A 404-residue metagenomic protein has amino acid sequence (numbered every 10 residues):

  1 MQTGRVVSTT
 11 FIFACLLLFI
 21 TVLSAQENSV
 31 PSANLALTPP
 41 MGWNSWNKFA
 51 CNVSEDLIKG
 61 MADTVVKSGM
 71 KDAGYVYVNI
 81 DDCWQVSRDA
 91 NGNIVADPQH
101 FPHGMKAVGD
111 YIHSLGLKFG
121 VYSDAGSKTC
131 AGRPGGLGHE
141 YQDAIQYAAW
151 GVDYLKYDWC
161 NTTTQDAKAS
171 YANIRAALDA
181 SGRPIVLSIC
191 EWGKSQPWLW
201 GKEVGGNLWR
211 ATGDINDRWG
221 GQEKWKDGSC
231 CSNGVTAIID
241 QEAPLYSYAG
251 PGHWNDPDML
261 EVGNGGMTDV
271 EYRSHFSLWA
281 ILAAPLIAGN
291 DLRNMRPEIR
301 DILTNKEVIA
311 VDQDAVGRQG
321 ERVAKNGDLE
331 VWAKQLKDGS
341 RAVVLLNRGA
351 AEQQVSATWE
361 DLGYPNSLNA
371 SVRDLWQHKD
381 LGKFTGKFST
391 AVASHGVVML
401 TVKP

Functional and structural regions predicted by a protein language model:
T10-T21: Bacterial N-terminal signal peptides
Q26-E55, K59, T64: N-terminal module-boundary/linker segments of secreted carbohydrate-active enzymes
P39-S45, G74-I80, K118-S123, D153-D158 (+7 more regions): Structural recognition of the beta-strand scaffold that forms the well-ordered cores of secreted hydrolase catalytic
M61, V65-T164: Aromatic-lined carbohydrate-binding/catalytic grooves of carbohydrate-active enzymes
H139-Q142, V186-N290: Glycan-recognition surfaces
S274-V323: Catalytic cores of secreted or luminal carbohydrate-active enzymes
W279-L282, I287-G289, K325-Y364, H395: Carbohydrate-binding surface patches
G382-P404: C-terminal beta-strand-rich structural cap/linker in extracellular carbohydrate-active enzymes
